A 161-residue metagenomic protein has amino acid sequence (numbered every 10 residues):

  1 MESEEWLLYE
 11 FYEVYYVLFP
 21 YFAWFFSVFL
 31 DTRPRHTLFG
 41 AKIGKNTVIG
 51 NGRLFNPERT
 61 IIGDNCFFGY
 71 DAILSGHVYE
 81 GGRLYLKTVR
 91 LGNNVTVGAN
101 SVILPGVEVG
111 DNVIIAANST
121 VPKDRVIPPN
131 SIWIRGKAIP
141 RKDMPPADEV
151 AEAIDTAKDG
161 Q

Functional and structural regions predicted by a protein language model:
M1-T37, I139-Q161: Terminal amphipathic alpha-helical/low-complexity segments used for targeting or macromolecular assembly
V17-R90, N94, N100-V107, D124-R125: Left-handed beta-helix
Y70-D71, S75-Q161: Glycine-rich hexapeptide-repeat left-handed beta-helix
